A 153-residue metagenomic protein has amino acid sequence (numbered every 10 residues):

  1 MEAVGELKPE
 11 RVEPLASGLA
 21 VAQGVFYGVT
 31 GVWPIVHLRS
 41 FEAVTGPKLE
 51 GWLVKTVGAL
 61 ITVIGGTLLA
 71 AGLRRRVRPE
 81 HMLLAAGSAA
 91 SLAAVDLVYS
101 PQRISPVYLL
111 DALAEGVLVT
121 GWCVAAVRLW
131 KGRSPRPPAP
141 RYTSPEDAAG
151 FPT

Functional and structural regions predicted by a protein language model:
M1-T153: Short amphipathic, positively biased membrane-proximal segments that drive organelle/inner-membrane targeting
